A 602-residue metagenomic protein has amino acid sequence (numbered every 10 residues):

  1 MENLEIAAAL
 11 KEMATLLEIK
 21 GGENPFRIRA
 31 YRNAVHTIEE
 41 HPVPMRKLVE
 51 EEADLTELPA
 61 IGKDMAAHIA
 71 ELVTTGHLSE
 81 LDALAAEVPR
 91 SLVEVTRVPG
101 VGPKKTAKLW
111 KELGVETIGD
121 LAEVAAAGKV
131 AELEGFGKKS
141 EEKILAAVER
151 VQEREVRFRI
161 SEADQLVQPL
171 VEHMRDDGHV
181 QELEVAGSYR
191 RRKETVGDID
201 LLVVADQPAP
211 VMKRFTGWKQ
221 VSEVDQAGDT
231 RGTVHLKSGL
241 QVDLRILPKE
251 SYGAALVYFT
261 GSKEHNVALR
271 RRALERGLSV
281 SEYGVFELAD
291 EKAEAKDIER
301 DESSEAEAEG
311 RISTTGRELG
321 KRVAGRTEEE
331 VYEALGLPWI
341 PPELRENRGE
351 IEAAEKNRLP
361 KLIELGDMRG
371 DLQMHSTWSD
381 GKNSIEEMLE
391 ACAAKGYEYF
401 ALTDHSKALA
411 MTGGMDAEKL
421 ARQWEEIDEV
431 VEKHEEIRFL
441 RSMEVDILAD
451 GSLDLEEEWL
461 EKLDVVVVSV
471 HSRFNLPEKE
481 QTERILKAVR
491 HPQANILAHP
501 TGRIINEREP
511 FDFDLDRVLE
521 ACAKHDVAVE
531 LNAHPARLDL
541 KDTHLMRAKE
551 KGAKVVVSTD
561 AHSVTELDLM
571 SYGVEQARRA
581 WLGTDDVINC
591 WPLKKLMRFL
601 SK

Functional and structural regions predicted by a protein language model:
M1-E23: Charged, compositionally biased N-terminal leader segments and the immediate start of the first structured element
K11-E18, E149-V151, T403-A408: A short small-residue
A14, P25, R29-G232, G239 (+10 more regions): Accessory alpha-helical DNA-binding modules that contact the DNA backbone or grooves
A14-G21, Q152-V156, V470, F474 (+1 more regions): Short amphipathic alpha-helical interaction patches enriched in hydrophobic/aromatic residues with interspersed Lys/Arg
V185, G370-M374, E444: Two-metal-ion RNase H-like nuclease active-site motif
R192-R276, E282, F286-E305, G310-H375 (+4 more regions): Charged catalytic cores and adjacent phosphate/nucleic-acid-binding surfaces used for phosphate/nucleic-acid chemistry
T377-D380: Short acidic, Gly/Ser-rich segments with clustered Asp/Glu that frequently serve as metal-coordination loops in enzyme
